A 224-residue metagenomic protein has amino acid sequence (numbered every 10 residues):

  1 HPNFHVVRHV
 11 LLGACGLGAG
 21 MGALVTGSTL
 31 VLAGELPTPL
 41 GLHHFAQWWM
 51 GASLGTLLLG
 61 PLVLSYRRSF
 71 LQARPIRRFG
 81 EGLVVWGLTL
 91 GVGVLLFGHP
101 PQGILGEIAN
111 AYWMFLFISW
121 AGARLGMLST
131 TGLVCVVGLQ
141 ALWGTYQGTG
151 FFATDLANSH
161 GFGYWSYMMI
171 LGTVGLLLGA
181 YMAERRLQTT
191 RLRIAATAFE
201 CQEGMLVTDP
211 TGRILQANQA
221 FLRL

Functional and structural regions predicted by a protein language model:
H1-R124, T131, V137-G138, D155 (+1 more regions): Membrane-embedded alpha-helical hairpins and interfacial helices in multi-pass inner-membrane proteins
R8, P100, Y164, E200-C201 (+1 more regions): Generic signal for short, ordered secondary-structure residues within or immediately flanking folded domains
G106-I108, G150, L206: A generic structural signal for short
F115-R186, A195: N-terminal membrane insertion elements
T190-G212, Q219: PAS/LOV and related PAS-like sensory modules
L222-R223: Sensory helix hotspots in PAS and closely related PAS-like folds
